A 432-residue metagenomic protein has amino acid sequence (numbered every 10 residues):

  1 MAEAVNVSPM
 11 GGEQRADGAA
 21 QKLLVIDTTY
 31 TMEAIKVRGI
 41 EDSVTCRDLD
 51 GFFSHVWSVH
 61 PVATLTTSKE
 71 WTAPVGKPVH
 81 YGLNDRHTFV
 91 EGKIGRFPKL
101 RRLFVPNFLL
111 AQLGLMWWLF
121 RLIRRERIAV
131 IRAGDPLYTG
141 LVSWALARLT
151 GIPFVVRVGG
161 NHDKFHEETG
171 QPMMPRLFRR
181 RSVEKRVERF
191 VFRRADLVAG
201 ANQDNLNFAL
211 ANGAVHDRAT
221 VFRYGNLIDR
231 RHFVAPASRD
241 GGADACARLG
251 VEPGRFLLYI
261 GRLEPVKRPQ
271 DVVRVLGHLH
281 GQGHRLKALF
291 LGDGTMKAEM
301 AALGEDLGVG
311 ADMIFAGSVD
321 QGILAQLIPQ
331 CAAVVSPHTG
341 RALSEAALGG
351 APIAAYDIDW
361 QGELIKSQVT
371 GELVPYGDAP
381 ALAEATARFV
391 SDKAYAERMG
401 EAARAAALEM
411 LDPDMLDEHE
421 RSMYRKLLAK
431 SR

Functional and structural regions predicted by a protein language model:
M1-Y81: N-terminal subdomain of nucleotide-sugar transferases
L24, V251-K267, V273-L276: Conserved donor-binding/catalytic core segment of Leloir-type glycosyltransferases
V44-D48, F120-R121, L141, A145-L149 (+2 more regions): Membrane-proximal helix-turn-helix segments that form the acceptor-binding/catalytic region of lipid-linked
F178-D240, V251, F315: Donor nucleotide-sugar binding/catalytic pocket of nucleotide-sugar-dependent glycosyltransferases
F192, S318-V319, A325-C331, A346: Short alpha-helical donor nucleotide-sugar binding micro-motif in glycosyltransferases
A298-V319: Nucleotide-activated donor-binding/catalytic signature segment of Leloir-type glycosyltransferases, i.e., the conserved
I328-T339, A351-P352: Acidic donor-binding loop of glycosyltransferase active sites
S367-Q368, E372-A379, R388-A394: Conserved acidic donor-binding segment of nucleotide-sugar-dependent glycosyltransferases
